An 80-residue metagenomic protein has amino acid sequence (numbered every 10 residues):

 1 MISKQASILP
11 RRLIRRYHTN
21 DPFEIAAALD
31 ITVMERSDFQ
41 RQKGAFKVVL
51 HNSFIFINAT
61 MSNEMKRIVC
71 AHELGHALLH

Functional and structural regions predicted by a protein language model:
M1-H80: Active-site hotspot residues in diverse enzymes, especially metal/ion-binding acidic/histidine motifs
